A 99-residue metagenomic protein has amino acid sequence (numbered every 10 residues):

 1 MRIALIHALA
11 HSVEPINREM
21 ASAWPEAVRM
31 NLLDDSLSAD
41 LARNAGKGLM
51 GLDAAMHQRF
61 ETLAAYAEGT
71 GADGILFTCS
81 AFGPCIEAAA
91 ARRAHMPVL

Functional and structural regions predicted by a protein language model:
M1-L99: Non-catalytic structural scaffold of enzyme domains
